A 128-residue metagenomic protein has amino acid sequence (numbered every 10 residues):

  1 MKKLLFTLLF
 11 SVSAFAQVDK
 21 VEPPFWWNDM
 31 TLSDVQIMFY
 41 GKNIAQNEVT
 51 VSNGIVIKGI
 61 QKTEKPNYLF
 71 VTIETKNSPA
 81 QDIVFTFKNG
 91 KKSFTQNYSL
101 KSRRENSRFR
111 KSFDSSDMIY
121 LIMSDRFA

Functional and structural regions predicted by a protein language model:
K2-K3, S116: Alpha-helix initiation and N-capping motif
K3-S13: Sec-dependent N-terminal signal peptides
A16-I44, S102: Beta-strand/beta-sandwich contexts
K20-P23, Q46-E48, G59, L121: Extracellular/lumenal ectodomain signal focusing on beta-strand-rich modules and carbohydrate-recognition contexts
T31-Q81, F87-N89: Immunoglobulin-like IPT/TIG beta-sandwich domains and homologous Ig-like subdomains
G90-A128: N-terminal structural segment of carbohydrate-active enzymes
